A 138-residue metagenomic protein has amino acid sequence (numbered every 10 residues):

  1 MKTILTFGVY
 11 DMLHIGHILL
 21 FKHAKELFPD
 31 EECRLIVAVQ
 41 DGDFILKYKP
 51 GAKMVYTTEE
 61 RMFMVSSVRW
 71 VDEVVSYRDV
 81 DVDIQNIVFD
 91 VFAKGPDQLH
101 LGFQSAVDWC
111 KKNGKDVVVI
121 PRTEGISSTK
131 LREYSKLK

Functional and structural regions predicted by a protein language model:
M1-K138: Nucleotidyltransferase catalytic core that binds NTPs
